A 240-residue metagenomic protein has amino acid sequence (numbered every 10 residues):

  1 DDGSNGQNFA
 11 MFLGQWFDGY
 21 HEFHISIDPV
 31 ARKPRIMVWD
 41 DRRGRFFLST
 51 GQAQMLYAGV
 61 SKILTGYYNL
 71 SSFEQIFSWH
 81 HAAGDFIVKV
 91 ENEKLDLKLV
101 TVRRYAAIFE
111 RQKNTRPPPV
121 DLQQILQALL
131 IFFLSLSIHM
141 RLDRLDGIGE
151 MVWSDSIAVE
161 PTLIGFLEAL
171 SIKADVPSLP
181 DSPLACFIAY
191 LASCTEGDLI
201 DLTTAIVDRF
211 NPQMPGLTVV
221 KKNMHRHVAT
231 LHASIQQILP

Functional and structural regions predicted by a protein language model:
D1-M55: Conserved structural core of kinase catalytic domains
D2-A10, E150-P161: A broadly tuned preference for mixed-charge, low-complexity surface segments
D2-N5, S71, S78, I87: A general structural signal for short secondary-structure junctions and capping/turn motifs
F17, F23, I27, G44 (+1 more regions): Low-complexity, serine/threonine/proline-enriched polar segments
H21-I25, P34-V38, L95-L99, A107 (+3 more regions): Hydrophobic transmembrane signal anchors and adjacent membrane-proximal interface regions, especially in viral
G44-W79, N92: Conserved kinase catalytic-core segment
Q75-W153, I157: Catalytic activation segment of kinase domains across protein kinase-like and atypical kinase folds
E91-L97, E150, A169-P240: Regulatory N- and C-terminal appendages and interdomain linkers associated with kinase/kinase-like NTP transferase
